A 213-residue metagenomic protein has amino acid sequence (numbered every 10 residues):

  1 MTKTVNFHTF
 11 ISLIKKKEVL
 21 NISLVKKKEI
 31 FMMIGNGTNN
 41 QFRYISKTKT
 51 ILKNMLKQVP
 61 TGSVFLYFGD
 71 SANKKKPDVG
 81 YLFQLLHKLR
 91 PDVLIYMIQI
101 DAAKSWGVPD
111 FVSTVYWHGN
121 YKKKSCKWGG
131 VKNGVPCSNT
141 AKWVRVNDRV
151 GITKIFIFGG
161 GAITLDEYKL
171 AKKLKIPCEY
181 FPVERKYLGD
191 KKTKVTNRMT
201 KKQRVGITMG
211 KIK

Functional and structural regions predicted by a protein language model:
N6, F10-I14, E18-L20, V25 (+2 more regions): Acidic/glycine-enriched connector segments
